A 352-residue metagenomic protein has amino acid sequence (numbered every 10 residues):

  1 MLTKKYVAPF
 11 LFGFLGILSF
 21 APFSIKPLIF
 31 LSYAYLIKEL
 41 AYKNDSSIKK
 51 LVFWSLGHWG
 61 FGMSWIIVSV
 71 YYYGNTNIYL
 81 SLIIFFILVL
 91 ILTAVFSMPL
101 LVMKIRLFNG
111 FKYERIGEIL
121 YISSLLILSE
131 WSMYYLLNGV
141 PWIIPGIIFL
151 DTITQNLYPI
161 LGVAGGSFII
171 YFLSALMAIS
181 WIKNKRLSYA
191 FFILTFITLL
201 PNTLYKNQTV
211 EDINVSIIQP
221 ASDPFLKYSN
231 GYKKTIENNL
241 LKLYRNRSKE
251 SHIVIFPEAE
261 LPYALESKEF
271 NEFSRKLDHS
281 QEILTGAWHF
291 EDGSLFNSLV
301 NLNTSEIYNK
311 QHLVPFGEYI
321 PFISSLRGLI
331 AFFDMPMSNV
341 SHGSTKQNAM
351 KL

Functional and structural regions predicted by a protein language model:
M1-L204: Membrane-embedded alpha-helical bundles of multi-pass enzymes that act on lipidic or dolichyl-linked glycan substrates
Y205-L352: Soluble catalytic domains of enzymes that build or remodel membrane lipids, polysaccharides, and related
